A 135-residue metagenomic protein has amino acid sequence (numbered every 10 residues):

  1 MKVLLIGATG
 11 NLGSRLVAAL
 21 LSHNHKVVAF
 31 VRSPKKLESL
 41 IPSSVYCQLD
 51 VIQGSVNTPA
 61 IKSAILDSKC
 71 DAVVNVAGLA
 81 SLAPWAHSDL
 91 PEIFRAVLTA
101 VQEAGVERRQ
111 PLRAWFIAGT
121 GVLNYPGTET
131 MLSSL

Functional and structural regions predicted by a protein language model:
K2, D71-A72, R113: Structural motif
K2-H25: N-terminal Rossmann NAD(P)H-binding glycine-rich loop of SDR-like oxidoreductase domains
I6, F30, V76-A77, A114-T120: SDR active-site strand-loop-helix element
A18, S22, K35, T99 (+1 more regions): Short, well-ordered alpha-helices that flank and scaffold nucleotide-derived cofactor binding pockets
F30-K35, S55: N-terminal Rossmann-fold cofactor-binding loop
K36-L40: Short, glycine/polar-rich helix-capping loops at beta-to-alpha or helix-loop-helix junctions that flank or form
S43-T99, E103: NAD(P)H-binding glycine-rich loop region in Rossmannoid oxidoreductase-like domains and their noncatalytic homologs
L82-L135: Glycine-/Pro-rich loop/turn segments that contact NAD(P) or position catalytic residues in Rossmann-like domains
